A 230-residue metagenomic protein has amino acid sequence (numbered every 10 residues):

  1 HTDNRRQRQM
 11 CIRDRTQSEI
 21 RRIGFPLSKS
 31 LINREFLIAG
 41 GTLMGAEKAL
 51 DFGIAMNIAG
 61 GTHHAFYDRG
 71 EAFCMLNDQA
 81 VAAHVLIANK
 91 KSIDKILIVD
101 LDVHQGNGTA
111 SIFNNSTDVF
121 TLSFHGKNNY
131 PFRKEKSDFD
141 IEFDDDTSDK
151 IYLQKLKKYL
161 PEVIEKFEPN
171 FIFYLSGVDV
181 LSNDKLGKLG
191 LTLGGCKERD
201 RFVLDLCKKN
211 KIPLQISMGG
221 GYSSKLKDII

Functional and structural regions predicted by a protein language model:
H1-I12: Single conserved hydrophobic/aromatic residue that forms the stacking wall/gate of nucleotide- or nucleobase-binding
Q7, R15-I230: A general "terminal functional-core" signal
